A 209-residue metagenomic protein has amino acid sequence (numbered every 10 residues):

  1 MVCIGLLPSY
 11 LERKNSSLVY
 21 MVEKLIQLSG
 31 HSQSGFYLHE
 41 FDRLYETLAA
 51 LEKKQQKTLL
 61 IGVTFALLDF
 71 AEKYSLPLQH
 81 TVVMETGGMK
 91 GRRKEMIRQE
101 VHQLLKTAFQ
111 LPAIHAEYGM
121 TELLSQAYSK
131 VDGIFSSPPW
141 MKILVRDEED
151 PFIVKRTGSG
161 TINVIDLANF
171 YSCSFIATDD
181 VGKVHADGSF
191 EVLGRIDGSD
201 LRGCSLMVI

Functional and structural regions predicted by a protein language model:
M1-V22: Conserved AMP-binding loop of ANL adenylate-forming enzymes
N15, E23-I209: Active-site glycine/GP-rich loop and adjacent strand/helix microenvironment that borders small-molecule binding pockets
